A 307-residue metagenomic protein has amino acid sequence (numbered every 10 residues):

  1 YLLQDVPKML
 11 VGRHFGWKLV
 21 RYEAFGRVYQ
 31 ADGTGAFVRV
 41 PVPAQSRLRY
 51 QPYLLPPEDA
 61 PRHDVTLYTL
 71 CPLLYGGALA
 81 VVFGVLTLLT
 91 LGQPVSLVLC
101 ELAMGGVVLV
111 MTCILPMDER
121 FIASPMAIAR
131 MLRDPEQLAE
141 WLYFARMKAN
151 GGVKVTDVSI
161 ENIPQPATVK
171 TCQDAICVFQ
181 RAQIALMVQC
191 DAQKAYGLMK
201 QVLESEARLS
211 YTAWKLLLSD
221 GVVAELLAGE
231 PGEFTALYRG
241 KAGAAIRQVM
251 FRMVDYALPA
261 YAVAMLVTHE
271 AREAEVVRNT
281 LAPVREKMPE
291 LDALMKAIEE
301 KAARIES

Functional and structural regions predicted by a protein language model:
Y1-P56: Small-residue-rich helix-interface/hinge motifs
H14-W17, Y22, Q51-P57, M117-M187 (+2 more regions): Polar-ligand-bearing catalytic/cofactor-coordination segments of membrane-embedded or membrane-tethered inner-membrane
L55-V153: Hydrophobic transmembrane alpha-helical segments that form the core helix bundle of multi-pass membrane enzymes
D157-A167, A192-E206, G229-R247, H269-V284: Alpha-helical repeat scaffolds
V169-K170, L209, Q248-V249, E286-E290: Structural signature of alpha-solenoid helical repeat scaffolds
Q173-D174, K194, T212-L216, R252-D255 (+1 more regions): Structural signature of alpha-solenoid helical repeat junctions
A182-V188, L209-A260, M265-T268: Alpha-helical adaptor scaffolds
A271-S307: Terminal, low-structured helical/coil segments at or just beyond the last alpha-helical repeat
